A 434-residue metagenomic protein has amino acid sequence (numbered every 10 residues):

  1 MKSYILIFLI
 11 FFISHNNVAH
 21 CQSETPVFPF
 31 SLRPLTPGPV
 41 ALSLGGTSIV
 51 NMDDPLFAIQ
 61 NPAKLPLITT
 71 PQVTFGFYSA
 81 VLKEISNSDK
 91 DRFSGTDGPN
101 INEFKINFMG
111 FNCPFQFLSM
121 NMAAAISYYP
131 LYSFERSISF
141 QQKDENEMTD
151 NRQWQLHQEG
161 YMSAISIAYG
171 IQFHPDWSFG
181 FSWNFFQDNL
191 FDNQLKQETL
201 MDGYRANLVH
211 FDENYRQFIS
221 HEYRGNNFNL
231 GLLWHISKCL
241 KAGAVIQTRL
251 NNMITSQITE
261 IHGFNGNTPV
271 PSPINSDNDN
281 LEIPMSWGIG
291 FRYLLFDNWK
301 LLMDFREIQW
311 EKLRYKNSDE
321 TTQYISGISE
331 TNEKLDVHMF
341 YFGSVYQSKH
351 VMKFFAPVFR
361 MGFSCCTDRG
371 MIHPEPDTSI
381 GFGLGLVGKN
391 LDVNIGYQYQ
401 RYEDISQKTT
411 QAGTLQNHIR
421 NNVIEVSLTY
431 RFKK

Functional and structural regions predicted by a protein language model:
Y4-S14: Sec-dependent N-terminal signal peptides
I7, V50-M52, A164-I165: Short hydrophobic "helix-edge" motifs at membrane interfaces and signal-peptide entry regions
I10-F12, I49, L56, D336: A subset of signal/propeptide-processing and intrinsically disordered low-complexity segments in secreted/extracellular
N16-V18: Short, basic, low-complexity termini and linkers enriched in Ser/Thr/Gly/Pro that act as targeting/leader peptides
H20-Y132: N-terminal, post-signal peptide beta-strand-biased segments of exported outer-membrane/organellar beta-barrel and other
C21-S43, G110-K434: Outer-membrane beta-barrel porins/channels
